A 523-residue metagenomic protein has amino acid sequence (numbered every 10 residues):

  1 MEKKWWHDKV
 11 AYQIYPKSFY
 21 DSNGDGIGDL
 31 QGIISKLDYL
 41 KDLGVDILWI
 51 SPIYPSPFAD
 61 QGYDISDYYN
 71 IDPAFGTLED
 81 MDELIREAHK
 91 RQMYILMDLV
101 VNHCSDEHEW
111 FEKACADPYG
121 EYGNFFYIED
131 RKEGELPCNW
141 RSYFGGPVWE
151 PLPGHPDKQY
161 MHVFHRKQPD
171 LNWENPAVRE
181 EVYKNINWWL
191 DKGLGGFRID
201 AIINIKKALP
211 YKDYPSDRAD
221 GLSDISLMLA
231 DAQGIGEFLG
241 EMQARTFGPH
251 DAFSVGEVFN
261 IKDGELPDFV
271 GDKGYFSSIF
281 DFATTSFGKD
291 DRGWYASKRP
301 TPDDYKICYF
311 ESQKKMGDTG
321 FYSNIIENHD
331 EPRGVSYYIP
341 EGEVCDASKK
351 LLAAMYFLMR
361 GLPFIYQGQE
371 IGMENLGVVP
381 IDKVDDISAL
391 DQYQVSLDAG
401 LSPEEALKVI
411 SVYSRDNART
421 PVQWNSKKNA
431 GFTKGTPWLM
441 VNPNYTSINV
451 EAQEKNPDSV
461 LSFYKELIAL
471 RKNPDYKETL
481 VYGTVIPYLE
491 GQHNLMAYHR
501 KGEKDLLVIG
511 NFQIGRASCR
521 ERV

Functional and structural regions predicted by a protein language model:
E2-N187, D191, N204-G264, F269-G271 (+2 more regions): Acidic/aromatic-lined carbohydrate-recognition and catalytic surfaces of CAZymes acting on diverse glycans
L48, F197-I199: Hydrophobic residues within beta-strands of alpha/beta enzymes
D106-Y143, L239, Q243-P421, S426-N429: Conserved alpha/beta catalytic core and glycan-binding cleft of carbohydrate-active enzymes
Y143, P147-W173, V412-L470: Glycine-rich phosphate/pyrophosphate-binding loop and adjacent beta-alpha nucleotide/cofactor-binding cores
P169-R179, S226-L229, G334-A347, K408-V409 (+1 more regions): Active-site rim elements
A252-V255, F259, G264, N442-L506: Glycan-recognition and catalytic regions of carbohydrate-active enzymes
A517-V523: Conserved small/polar residues in nucleotide/adenosyl-binding loops
